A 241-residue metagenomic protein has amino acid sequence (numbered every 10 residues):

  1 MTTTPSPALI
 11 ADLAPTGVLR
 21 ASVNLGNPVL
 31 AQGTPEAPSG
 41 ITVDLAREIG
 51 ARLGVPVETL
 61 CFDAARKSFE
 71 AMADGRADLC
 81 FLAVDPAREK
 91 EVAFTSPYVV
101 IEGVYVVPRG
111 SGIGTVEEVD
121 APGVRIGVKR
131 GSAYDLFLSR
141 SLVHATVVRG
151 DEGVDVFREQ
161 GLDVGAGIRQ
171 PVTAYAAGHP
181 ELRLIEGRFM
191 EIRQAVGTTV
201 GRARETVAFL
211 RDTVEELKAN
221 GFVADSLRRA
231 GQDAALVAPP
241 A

Functional and structural regions predicted by a protein language model:
T2-A83, R88-K90, N220, R229: Extracytoplasmic small-molecule ligand-binding "clamshell" domains of the periplasmic binding protein/Venus flytrap
T2-P7, G40-R52, G110-S111, E117 (+3 more regions): Extended ligand-binding regions for polar small-molecule ligands
V18-L25, V29, S39, E117-S132 (+1 more regions): Short loop->beta-strand "edge-of-pocket" segments that line small-molecule binding or catalytic clefts across diverse
L25, V99-V107, R169, T173-E215 (+1 more regions): Periplasmic-binding protein-like
R47, A51-C61, P122-G123, S139-D151: A local structural motif
I49, A71-A73, V119, V156-Q160 (+1 more regions): Hydrophobic residues within well-ordered alpha-helices
E58-E70, I113-G114, T146-R158: Short helix-initiation/N-cap motifs at beta->coil->alpha
R66, A83-E91, F137-R140, D155-M190: A ligand-binding cleft/hinge motif common to bilobed small-molecule-binding domains
